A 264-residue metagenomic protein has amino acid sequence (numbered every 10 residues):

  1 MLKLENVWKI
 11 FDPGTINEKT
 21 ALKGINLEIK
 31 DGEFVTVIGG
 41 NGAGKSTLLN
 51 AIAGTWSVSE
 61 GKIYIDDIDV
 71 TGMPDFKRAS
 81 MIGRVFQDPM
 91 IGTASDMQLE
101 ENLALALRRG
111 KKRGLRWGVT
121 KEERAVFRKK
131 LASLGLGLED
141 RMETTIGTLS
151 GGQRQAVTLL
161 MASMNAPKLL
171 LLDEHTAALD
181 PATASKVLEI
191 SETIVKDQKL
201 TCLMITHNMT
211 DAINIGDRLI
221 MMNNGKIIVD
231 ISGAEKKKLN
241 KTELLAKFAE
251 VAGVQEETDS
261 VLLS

Functional and structural regions predicted by a protein language model:
M1, I10-G24, P74: A short, flexible loop at the N-terminus of ABC-type nucleotide-binding domains that lies
T15, K19, S57, D69-G83 (+4 more regions): ABC ATPase NBD coupling module
I38-G40: The feature captures the beta-strand-to-loop junction immediately N-terminal to the Walker
A53: Helix-to-loop junction immediately C-terminal to a conserved catalytic motif
G61-I68, I231: Conserved ABC transporter NBD signature motif
A162-S163: ABC ATPase C-loop
T206-H207: H-loop/switch region of ABC-family ATPase nucleotide-binding domains
K226-E250: Conserved beta-strand-loop-alpha-helix hinge in the C-terminal portion of ABC ATPase nucleotide-binding domains
